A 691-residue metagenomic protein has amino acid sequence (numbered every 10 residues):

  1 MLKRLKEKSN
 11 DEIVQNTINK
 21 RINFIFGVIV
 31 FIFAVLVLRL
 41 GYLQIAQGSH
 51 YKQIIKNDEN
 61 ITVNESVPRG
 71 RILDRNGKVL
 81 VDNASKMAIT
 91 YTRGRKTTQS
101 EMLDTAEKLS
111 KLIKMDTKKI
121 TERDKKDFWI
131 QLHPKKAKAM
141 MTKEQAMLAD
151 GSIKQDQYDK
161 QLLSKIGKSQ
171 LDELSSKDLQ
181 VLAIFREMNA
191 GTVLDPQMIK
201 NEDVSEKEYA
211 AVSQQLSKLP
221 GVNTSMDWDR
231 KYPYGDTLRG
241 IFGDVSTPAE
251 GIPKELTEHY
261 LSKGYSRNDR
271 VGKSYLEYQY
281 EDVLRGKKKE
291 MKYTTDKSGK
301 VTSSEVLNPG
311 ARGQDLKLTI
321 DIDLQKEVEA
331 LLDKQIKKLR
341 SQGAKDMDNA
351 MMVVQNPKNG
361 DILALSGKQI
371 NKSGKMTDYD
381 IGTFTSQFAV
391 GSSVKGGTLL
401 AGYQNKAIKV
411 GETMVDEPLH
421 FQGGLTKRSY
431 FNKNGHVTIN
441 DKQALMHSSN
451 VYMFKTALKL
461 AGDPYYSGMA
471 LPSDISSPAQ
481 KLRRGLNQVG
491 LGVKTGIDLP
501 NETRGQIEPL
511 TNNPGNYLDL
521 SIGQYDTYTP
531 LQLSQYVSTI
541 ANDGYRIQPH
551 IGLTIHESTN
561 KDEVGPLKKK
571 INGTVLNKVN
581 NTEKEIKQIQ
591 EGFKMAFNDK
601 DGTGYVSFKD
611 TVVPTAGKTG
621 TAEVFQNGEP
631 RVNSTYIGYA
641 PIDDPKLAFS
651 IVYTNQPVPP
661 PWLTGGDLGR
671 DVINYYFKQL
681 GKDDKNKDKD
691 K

Functional and structural regions predicted by a protein language model:
M1-D282, M291-V301, A457, Q480-R484: Membrane-proximal periplasmic segments of bacterial cell-envelope enzymes, especially penicillin-binding proteins
K52-N64, L324-A344: Short, basic/aromatic recognition patches
N64-P68, K288, K345-N349: Short, small/polar residue-rich loop motifs at catalytic or cofactor-binding pockets
E65-S66, T98-L103, N201-Y209, K231-Y234 (+18 more regions): Solvent-exposed, acidic/flexible segments
V81-D82, T294-P309, I320, L324 (+3 more regions): Beta-lactam-recognizing serine transpeptidase/beta-lactamase-like catalytic domain environment
S100-K111, A210, Q214, R239 (+14 more regions): Solvent-exposed, polar/charged alpha-helical surfaces in well-ordered, non-transmembrane soluble domains, broadly
V212, L276-K289, Y293, V301-K338 (+1 more regions): N-terminal leader/targeting segments and the immediately adjacent pre-domain N-terminus
G391-L400: Active/ligand-binding-proximal structured segments within catalytic/core domains that scaffold catalytic residues
